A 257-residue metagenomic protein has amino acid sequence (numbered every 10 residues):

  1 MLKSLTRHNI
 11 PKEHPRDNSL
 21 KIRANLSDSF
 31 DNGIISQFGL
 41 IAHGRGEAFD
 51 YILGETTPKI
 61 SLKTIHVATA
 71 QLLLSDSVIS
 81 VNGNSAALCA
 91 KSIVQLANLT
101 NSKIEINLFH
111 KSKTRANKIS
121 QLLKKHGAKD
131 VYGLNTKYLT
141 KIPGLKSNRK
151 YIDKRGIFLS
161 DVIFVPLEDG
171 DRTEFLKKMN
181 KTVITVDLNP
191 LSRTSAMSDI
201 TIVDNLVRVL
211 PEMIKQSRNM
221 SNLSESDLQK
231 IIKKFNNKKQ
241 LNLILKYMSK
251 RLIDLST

Functional and structural regions predicted by a protein language model:
K12-V67, R115-L122: Short, compositionally biased "basic patch" segments
K63, L139-F158, F164-D171: Active-site glycine-rich loop that binds ribose-phosphate moieties when present
T64-S77, V94-T100: Glycine-rich phosphate/diphosphate-binding loops that line cofactor/substrate pockets in enzymes
S75-N82, K103-L108: Short glycine-rich or small-residue beta-strand-to-loop segments that form or flank ligand, phosphate, metal/Fe-S
V81-K91, H110-T114, E168-D171: Gly/Ser/Thr-rich loops at beta-strand to alpha-helix junctions that form or flank small-molecule/cofactor-binding
L99-R149: Long, charge-dense
G170-L191: A short, gly/pro- and small-residue-rich
R193-T257: C-terminal functional extensions of proteins
